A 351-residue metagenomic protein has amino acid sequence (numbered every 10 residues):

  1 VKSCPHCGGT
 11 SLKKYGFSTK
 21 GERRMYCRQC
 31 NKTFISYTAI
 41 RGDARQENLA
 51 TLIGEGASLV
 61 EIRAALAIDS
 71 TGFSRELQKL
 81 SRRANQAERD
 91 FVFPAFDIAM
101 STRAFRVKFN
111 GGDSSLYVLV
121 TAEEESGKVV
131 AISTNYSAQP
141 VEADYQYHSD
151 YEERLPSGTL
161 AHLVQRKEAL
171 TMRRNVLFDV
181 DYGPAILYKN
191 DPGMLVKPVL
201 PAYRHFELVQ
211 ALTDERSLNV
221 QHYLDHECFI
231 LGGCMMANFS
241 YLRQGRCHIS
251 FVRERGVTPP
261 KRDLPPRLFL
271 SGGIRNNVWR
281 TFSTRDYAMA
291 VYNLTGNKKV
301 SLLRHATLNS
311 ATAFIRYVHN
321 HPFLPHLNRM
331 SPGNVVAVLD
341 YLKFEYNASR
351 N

Functional and structural regions predicted by a protein language model:
C4-C7, C27: Short cysteine-rich clusters marking metal-coordination/redox-active sites
G9-K13, I35: Short functional micro-motifs and their immediate structural scaffolds
K14-R24: Short linker/helix segments within small regulatory modules
R23-D97, A104-R106: Short, positively charged, Gly/Tyr-enriched micro-motifs that form contact patches at catalytic or ligand/partner
S74-E76, C228-N238: A short acidic (Asp/Glu
Q86-L212: RNase H-like nuclease fold core
L218-G232: Acidic/histidine-rich, metal-coordinating catalytic segments
D263-R350: Charged alpha-helix within mobile-element recombinases
